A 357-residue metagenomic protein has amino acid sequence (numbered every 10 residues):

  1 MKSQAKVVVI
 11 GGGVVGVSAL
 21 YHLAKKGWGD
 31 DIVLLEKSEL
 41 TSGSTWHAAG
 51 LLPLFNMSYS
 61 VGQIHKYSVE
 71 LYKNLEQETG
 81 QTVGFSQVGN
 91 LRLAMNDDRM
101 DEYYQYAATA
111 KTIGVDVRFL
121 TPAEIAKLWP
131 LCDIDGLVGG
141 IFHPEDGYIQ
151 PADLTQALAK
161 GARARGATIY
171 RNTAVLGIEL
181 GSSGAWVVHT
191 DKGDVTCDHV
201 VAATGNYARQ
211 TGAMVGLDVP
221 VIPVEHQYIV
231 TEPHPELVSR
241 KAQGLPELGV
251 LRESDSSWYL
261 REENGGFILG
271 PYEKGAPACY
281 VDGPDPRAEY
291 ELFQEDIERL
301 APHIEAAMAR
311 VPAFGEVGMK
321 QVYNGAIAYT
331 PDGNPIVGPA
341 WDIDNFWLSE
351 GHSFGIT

Functional and structural regions predicted by a protein language model:
M1-V15, V33: Beta1/beta-strand and adjacent pyrophosphate-binding region of the FAD-binding site in flavoprotein oxidoreductases
Q4, Q81-R92, Y106, I113 (+4 more regions): Helix-loop-beta segment of a Rossmann-like dinucleotide-binding subdomain
V15, L40, Y207: Conserved Rossmann-like nucleotide-cofactor binding loop
A24-W46: Glycine-rich FAD pyrophosphate-binding loop
G50-L128, D255-L260, G265-G266, R287 (+1 more regions): Dinucleotide-binding Rossmann-like beta1-alpha1 core, especially the glycine-rich loop that anchors the ADP
I141-H199, Y207: Helical element adjacent to the flavin cofactor pocket in flavoenzyme catalytic cores
D194-E247: Central helical "cap/lid" subdomain
D218, P235-F346, E350-H352: Active-site lid/adjacent beta-loop-alpha segment flanking the redox-cofactor pocket in flavoenzymes
